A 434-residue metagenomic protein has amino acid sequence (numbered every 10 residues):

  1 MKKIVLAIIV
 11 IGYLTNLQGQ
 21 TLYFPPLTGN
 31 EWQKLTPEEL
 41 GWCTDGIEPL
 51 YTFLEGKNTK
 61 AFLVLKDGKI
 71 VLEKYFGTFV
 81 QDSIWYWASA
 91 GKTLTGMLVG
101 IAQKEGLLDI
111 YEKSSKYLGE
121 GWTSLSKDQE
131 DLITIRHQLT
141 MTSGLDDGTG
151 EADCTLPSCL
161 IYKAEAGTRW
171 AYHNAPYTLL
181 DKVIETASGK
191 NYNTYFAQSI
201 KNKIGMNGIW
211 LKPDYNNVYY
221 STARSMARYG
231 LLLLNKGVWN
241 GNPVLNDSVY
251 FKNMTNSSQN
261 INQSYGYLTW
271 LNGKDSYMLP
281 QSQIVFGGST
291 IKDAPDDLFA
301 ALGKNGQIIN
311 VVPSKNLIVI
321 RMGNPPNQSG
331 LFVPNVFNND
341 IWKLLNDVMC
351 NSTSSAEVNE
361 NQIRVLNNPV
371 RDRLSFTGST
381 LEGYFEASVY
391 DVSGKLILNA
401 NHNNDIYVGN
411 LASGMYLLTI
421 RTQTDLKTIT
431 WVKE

Functional and structural regions predicted by a protein language model:
M1-T21, S355-A356, N368: Bacterial Sec-dependent N-terminal signal peptides
T15-V80, W85, Q103-L108, T140 (+1 more regions): N-terminal leader/targeting segments and the immediately adjacent pre-domain N-terminus
G68, W85-Y111, Q138, L180-I184 (+1 more regions): Active-site SXXK
E105-S143, K190-T222: Active-site helix/loop module of the DD-peptidase/beta-lactamase fold, centered on the serine-lysine SxxK catalytic
T140-N216: A small/polar active-site loop signature that marks catalytic segments
G205-P313, P326-L331: Penicillin-binding protein/beta-lactamase superfamily catalytic region
G330-N361: Short, gly/Ser/Thr-rich active-site loops of penicillin-recognizing serine hydrolases
N359-E434: C-terminal outer-membrane/trafficking sorting elements
